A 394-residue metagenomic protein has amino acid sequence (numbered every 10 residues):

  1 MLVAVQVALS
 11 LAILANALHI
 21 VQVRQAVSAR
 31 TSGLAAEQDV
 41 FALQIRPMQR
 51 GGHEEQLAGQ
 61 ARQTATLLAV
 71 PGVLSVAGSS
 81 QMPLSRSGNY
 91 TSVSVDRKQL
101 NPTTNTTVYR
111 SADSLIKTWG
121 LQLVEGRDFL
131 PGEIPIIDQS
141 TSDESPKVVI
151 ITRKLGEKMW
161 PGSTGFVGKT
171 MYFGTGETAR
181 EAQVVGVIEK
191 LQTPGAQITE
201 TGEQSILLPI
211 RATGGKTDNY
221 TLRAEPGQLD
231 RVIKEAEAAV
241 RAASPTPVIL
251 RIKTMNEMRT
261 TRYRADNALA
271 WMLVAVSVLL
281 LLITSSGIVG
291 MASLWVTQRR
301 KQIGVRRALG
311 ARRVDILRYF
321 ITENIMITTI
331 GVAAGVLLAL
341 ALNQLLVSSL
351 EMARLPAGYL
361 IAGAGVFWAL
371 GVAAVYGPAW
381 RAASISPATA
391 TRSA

Functional and structural regions predicted by a protein language model:
M1, A243-L279, Q298, N343-F367: Membrane-helix entry/capping segments
M1-V23, D266-K301, T329-I330, A334 (+2 more regions): Hydrophobic alpha-helical transmembrane segments of multi-pass inner-membrane transport and secretion
L9-Q38, V347-E351: Alpha-helical transmembrane segments
Q22, T322-S384: Small-residue-rich transmembrane alpha-helices
A29-L57: Membrane-interface junction motifs in transport/secretion proteins
Q63-V70, L74, S145-K147, R153-K154 (+1 more regions): "Rare, low-scoring activations can occur in soluble or secreted enzymes where short amphipathic helices or signal
A65, A69-K169, A179-A196, I210-G214: Short beta-strand boundary microenvironments
S286-I327, S384-S393: Intracellular coupling helices
